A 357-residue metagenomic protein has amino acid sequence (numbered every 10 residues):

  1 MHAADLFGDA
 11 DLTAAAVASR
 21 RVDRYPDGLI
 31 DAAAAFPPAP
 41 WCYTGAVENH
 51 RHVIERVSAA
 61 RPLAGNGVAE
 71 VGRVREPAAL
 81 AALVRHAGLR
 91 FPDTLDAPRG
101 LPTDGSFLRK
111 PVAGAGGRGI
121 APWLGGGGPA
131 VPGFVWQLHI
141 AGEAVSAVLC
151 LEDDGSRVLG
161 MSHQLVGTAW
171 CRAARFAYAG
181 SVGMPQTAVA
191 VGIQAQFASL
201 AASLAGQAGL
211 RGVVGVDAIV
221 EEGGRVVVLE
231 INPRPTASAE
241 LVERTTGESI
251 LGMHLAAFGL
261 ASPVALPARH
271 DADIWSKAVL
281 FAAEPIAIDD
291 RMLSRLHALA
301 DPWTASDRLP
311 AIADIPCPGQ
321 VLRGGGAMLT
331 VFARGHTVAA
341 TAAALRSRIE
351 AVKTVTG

Functional and structural regions predicted by a protein language model:
M1-A69, C317, R323, R334-A340 (+1 more regions): ATP-binding N-terminal substructure of ATP-dependent carboxylate-amine bond-forming enzymes
V68-L89, P102: Glycine-/Pro-rich loop/turn segments that contact NAD(P) or position catalytic residues in Rossmann-like domains
A82, G88-P92, S106-R109, G116-S146 (+2 more regions): Conserved ATP-binding module of the ATP-grasp superfamily
F107, R157, V227-E230: Protein kinase-like catalytic core scaffold
L138-A141, V145-S203, Q207-G209, N232-A256 (+1 more regions): ATP-dependent carboxylate/phosphate-activation module, predominantly the ATP-grasp catalytic core and closely related
L151-S156, E221-G224, A283, H336: Short acidic-glycine loop/turn motifs at beta-strand connectors
A205-E240, L280-E284: Conserved metal-phosphate-binding beta-hairpin within the catalytic cores of diverse ATP-dependent phosphoryl-transfer
L255-G357: Peripheral (often C-terminal) accessory segments that flank ATP-dependent C-N-forming ligase machineries
